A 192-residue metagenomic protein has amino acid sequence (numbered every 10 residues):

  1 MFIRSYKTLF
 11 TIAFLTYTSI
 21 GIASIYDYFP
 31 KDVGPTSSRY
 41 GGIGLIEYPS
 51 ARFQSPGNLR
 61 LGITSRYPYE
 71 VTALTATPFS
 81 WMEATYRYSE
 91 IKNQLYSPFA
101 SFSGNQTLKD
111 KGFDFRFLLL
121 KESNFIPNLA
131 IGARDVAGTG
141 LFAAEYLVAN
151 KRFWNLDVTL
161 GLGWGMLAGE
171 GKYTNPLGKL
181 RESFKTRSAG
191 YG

Functional and structural regions predicted by a protein language model:
F2-F10: Bacterial N-terminal signal peptides that target proteins for export
T18-I20: N-terminal signal peptide c-region/cleavage motif recognized by signal peptidases
A23-A144, R152-L156, G165-G169, K179-L180 (+1 more regions): Transmembrane beta-barrel domains of Gram-negative outer membranes and organellar outer membranes
A149: Carbohydrate-associated surface elements
T159: Alpha-helical interaction elements
